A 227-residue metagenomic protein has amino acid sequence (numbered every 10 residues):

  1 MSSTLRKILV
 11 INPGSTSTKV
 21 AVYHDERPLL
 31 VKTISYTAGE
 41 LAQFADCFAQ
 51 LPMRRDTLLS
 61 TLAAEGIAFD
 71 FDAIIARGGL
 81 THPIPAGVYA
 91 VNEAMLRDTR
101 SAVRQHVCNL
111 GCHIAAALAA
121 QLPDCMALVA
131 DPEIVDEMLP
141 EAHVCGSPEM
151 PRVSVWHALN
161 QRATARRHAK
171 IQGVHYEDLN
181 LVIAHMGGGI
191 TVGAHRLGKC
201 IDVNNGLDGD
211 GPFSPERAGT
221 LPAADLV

Functional and structural regions predicted by a protein language model:
K7-I11, F71-I75, L181-H185: Short glycine-aspartate micro-motif
I8-A49, G206: Short glycine-rich, Thr/Ser-proximal phosphate-binding strand/loop in the N-terminal lobe of ATP-dependent enzymes
T18, G189-I190: Short loop/turn microsegments at loop-to-beta-strand junctions
Y23-P28, G87-D98, D124, H143-E149 (+1 more regions): A glycine- and small-aliphatic-rich helix-loop capping segment at beta-alpha/alpha-beta transitions that lines
L30-F69, E93, T99-R104: N-terminal phosphate-binding loop and adjacent alpha-helix
L62-C108, I134-C145: Short beta-strand-loop/turn "lid" adjacent to the catalytic site in phosphate-handling enzymes
F69, D124-C125, L179: A structural micro-motif
L110-A117, V129, D136, V144-N180 (+3 more regions): Glycine-rich phosphate-binding loop plus the immediately following alpha-helix
